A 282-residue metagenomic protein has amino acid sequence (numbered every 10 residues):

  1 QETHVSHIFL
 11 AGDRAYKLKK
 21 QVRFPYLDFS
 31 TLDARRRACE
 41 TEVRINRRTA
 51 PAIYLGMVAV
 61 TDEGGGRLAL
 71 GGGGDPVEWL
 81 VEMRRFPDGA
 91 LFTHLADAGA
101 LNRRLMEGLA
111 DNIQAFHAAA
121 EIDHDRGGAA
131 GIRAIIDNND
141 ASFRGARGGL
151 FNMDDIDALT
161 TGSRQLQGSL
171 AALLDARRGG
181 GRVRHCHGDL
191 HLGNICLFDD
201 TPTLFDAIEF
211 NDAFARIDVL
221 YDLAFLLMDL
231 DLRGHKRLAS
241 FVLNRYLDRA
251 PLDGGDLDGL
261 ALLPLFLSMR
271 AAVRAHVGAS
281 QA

Functional and structural regions predicted by a protein language model:
Q1-H187, L192-V273: Conserved ATP-binding subdomain of kinase catalytic cores across diverse folds
H276-A282: ATP/Mg2+ or Mg2+-diphosphate-binding catalytic cores that bind nucleotide phosphates or diphosphates via glycine-rich
